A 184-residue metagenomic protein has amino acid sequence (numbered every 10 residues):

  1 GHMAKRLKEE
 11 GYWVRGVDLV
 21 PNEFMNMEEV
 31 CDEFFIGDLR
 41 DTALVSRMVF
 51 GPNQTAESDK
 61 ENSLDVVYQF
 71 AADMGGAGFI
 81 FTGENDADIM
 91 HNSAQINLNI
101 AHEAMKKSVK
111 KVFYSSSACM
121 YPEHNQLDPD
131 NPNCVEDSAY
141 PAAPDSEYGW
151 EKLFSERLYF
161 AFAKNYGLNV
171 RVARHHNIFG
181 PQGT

Functional and structural regions predicted by a protein language model:
G1-Y12: Canonical Rossmann dinucleotide-binding motif of NAD(H)/NADP(H)-dependent dehydrogenases/reductases, specifically
Y12-E23: Conserved glycine-rich Rossmann-like NAD(P)H-binding loop of the short-chain dehydrogenase/reductase
D32, L39-N92, E103-K106: NAD(P)H-binding glycine-rich loop region in Rossmannoid oxidoreductase-like domains and their noncatalytic homologs
D41, V66, I96-N99, K111 (+1 more regions): Conserved cofactor-binding/catalytic machinery of classical short-chain dehydrogenase/reductase
L98-D145: Conserved Rossmann-fold NAD(P)-dependent oxidoreductase catalytic core, especially the SDR/UDP-sugar
M120-P122, S146-E147, L168-T184: Flexible, glycine-rich beta-alpha linker
A143-R171: Active-site Tyr-X1-5-Lys
